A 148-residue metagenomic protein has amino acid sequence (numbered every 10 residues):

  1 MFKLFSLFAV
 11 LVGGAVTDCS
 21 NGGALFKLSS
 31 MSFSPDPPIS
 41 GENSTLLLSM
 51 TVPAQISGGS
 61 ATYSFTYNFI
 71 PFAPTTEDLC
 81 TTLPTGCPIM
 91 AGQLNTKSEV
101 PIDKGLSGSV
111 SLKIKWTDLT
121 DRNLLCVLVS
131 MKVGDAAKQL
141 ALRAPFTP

Functional and structural regions predicted by a protein language model:
F2-T17: Cleavable N-terminal signal peptides of Sec/SRP-targeted secreted and luminal proteins
A15-P148: Contiguous segments within soluble domain cores/interaction surfaces
